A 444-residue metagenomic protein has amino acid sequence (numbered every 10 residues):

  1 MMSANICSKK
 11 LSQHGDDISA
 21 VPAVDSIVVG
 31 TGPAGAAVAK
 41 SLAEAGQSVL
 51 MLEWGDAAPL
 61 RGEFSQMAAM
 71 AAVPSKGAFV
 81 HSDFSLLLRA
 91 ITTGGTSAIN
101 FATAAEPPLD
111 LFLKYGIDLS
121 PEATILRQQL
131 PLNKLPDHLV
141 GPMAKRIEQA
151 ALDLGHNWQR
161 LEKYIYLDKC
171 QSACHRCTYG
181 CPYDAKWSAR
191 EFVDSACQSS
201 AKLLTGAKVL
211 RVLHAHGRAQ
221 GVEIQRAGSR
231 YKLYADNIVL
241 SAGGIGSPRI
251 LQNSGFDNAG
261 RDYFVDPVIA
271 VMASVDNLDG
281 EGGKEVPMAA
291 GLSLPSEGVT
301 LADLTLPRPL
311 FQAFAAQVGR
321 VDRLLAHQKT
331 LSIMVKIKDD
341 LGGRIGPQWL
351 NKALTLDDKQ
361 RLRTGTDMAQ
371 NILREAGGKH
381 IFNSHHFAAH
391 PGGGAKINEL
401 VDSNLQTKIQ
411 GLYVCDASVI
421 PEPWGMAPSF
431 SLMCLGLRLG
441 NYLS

Functional and structural regions predicted by a protein language model:
M2-L113, N258-S274: N-terminal glycine-rich phosphate/pyrophosphate-binding loop and immediately adjacent elements
V28, G32-P33, I245, V419 (+1 more regions): Residue-level detector of alpha-helix initiation sites
E44, S48, G55-A58, T92 (+5 more regions): Glycine-rich loop(s) and the adjacent beta-strand/alpha-helix scaffold that form part
T93, Q129-K134, W158-S199, W349-L354: Helix-loop-beta segment of a Rossmann-like dinucleotide-binding subdomain
T93, S97-S172: Rossmann-like flavin
S172-G180, D184, R211, A215 (+2 more regions): A glycine-rich dinucleotide-binding beta-alpha-beta segment and adjacent secondary-structure elements that constitute
H175-D236: Helical element adjacent to the flavin cofactor pocket in flavoenzyme catalytic cores
F256-D367, N371, V401, K408 (+2 more regions): FAD cofactor-binding and catalytic pocket of flavoenzymes
